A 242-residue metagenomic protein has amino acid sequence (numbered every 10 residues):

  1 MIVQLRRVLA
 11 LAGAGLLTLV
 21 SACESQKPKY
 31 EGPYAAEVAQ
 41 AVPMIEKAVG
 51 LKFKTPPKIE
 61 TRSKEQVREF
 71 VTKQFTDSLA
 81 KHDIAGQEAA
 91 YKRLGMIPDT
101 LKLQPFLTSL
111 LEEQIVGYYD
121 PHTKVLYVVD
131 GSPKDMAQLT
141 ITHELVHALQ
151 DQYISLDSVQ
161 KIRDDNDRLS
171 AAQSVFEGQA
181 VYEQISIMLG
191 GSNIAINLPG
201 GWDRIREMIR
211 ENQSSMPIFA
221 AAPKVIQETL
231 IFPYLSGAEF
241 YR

Functional and structural regions predicted by a protein language model:
L19-A22: C-terminal motif of bacterial Sec signal peptides marking the signal peptidase cleavage site
E24-Q26: Bacterial signal peptide processing site
I45, L139-L156, A180-V181: Active-site recognition of the HExxH zinc-binding catalytic motif
T55-Q74, R163-D167, L198-E207: Acidic helix-start/capping segments at beta-turn-to-alpha-helix junctions
E69-H82, K102-T123: Catalytic zinc-binding patch centered on the HExxH motif and its immediate surroundings that defines zinc-dependent
L126-I141, A171-A172: Short pre-active-site segment immediately N-terminal to the catalytic Zn-binding motif
D151-D157, K161-I209: Post-HExxH zinc-binding segment in Zn-dependent metallohydrolases
Q179, M188-G190, R210-R242: Active-site-proximal alpha-helical
